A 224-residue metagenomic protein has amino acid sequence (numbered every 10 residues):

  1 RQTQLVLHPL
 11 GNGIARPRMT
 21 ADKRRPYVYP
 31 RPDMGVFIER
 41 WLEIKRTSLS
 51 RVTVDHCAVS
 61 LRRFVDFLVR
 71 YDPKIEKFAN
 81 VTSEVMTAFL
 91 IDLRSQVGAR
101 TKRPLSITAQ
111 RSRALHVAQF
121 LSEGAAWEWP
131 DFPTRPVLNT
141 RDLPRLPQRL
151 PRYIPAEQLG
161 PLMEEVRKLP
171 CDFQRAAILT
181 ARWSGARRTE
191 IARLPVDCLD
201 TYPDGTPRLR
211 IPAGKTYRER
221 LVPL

Functional and structural regions predicted by a protein language model:
Q2-L49: N-terminal DNA-binding module of tyrosine recombinases/phage integrases
L10-Y29, W129-E164, R208-R218: Flexible interdomain linker/hinge and immediately adjacent N-terminus of the catalytic tyrosine-recombinase domain
V28, I44-A58, N80, R149-K168 (+3 more regions): An N-terminus-focused feature that recognizes amino-terminal "leader" regions
E39-V52, L61-L150, E164: N-terminal core-binding DNA-recognition domain of tyrosine recombinases/integrases
C57, A109, R113, F173-Q174 (+1 more regions): Hydrophobic (often cysteine-bearing) scaffold residues that line and stabilize catalytic clefts of nucleotide/cofactor
I107, P147, A156-R188, T206: Basic, Lys/Arg- and aromatic-enriched nucleic-acid-binding interface segment
E123-D131, T180-G205: Short, charged phosphate-coordinating catalytic segments
R193-L224: Conserved tyrosine-mediated DNA breakage-rejoining catalytic core shared by Y-recombinases
